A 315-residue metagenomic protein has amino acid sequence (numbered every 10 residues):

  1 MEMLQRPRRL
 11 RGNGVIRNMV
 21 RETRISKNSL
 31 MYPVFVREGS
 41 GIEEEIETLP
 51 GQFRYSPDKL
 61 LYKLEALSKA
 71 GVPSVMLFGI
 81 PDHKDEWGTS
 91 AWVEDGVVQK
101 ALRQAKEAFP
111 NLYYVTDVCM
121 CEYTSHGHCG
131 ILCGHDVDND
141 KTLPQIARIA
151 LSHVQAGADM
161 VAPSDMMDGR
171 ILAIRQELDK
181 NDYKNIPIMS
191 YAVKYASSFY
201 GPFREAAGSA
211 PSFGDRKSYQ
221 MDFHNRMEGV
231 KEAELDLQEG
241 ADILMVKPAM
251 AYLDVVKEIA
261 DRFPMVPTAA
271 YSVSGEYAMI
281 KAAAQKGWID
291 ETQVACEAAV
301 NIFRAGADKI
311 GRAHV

Functional and structural regions predicted by a protein language model:
M1-R21: N-terminal amphipathic/basic leader segments beginning at the initiator methionine
N13, I25-M31, R37-R312: Alpha/beta enzyme core
